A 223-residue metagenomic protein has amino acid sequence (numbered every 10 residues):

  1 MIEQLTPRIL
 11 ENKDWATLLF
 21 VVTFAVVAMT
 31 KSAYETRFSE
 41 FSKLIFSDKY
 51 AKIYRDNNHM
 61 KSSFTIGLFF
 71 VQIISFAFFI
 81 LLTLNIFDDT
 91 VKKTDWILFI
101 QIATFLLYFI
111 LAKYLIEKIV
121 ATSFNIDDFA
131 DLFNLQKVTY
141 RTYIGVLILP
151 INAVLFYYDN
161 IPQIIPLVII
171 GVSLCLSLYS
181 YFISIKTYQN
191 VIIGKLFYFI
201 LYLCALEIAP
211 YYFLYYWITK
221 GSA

Functional and structural regions predicted by a protein language model:
M1-N12, A223: Short, strongly hydrophobic alpha-helical membrane anchors
E11-E40: Hydrophobic alpha-helical membrane-embedded segments
N12-V21, N57-F70, K195-Y202: Alpha-helical transmembrane segments and their helix-start/interface "positive-inside/aromatic belt" motifs in integral
S32-I126: Selected alpha-helical membrane-embedding segments in polytopic membrane proteins
F64-I74, V138-I144, A205-L206: Select subsegments of transmembrane alpha-helices in polytopic membrane proteins, especially boundary-proximal
I97, Q101-I165: Membrane-proximal helix-loop-helix units in multi-pass membrane proteins
I148-A223: Terminal transmembrane helical module of multi-pass membrane proteins
